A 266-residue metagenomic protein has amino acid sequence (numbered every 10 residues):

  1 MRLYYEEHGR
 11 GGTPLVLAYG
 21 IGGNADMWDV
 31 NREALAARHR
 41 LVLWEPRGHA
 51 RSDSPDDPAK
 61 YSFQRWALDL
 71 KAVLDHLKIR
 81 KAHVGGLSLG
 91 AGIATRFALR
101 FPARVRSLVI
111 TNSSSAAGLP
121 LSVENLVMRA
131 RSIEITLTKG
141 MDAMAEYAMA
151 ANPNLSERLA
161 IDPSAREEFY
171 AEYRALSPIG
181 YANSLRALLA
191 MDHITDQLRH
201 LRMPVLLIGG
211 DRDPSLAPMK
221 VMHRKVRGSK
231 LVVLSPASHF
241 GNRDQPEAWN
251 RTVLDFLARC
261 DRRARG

Functional and structural regions predicted by a protein language model:
Y4-A59: Conserved HGGG/HGGXW glycine-rich cap/lid loop of the alpha/beta-hydrolase fold
E33, V42-G85, L89, A248-L254: Active-site loop/oxyanion-hole signature of alpha/beta-hydrolase fold enzymes
T95, L99-R100, R106-K139: Flexible "cap/lid" loop of the alpha/beta hydrolase fold
L119-N125, T138-R199: Conserved alpha/beta-hydrolase catalytic His-Asp/Glu region
H193-R202, K220-R224: Serine-hydrolase catalytic core
L201, L207-G209: Short beta-strand/loop motif that positions the catalytic acidic residue of the alpha/beta-hydrolase fold
P214-K220: Conserved alpha/beta-hydrolase "acid-adjacent" motif
A237-N250: Catalytic histidine-centered segment of alpha/beta-hydrolase-like enzymes
